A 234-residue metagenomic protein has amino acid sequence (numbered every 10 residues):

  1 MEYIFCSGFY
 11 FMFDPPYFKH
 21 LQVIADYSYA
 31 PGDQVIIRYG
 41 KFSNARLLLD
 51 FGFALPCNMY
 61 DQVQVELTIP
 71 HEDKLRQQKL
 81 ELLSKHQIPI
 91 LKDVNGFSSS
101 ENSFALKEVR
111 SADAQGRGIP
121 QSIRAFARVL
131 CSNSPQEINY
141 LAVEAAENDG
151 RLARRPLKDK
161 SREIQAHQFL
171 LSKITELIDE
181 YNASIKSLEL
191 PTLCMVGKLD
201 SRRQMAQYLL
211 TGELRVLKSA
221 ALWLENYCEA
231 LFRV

Functional and structural regions predicted by a protein language model:
M1-K41: Catalytic core of the SET domain in histone-lysine N-methyltransferases, recognizing conserved active-site
R46, F51-V234: Charged low-complexity "KEKE/polyampholyte" interaction tracts
